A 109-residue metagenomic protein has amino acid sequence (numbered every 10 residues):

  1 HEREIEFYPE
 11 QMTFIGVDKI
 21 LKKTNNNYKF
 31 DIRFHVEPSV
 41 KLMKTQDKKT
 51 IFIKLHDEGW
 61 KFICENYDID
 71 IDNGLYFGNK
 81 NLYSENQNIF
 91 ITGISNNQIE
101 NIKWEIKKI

Functional and structural regions predicted by a protein language model:
H1-I109: CBM-like, beta-strand-rich accessory domains located in the C-terminal region of large, secreted polysaccharide-active
